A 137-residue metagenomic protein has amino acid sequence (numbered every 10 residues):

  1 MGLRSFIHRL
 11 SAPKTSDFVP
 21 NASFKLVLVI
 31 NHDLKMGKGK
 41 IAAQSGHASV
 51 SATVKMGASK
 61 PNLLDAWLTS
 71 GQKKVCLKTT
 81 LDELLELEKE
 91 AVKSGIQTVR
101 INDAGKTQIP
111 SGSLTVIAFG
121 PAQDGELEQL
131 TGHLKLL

Functional and structural regions predicted by a protein language model:
M1-S23: N-terminal accessory/pre-domain segments preceding catalytic cores
G2-I7, L28-V29, L68-T79, V92-L137: Short basic, glycine-rich beta-strand/loop surfaces that mediate nucleic-acid
V19-S59: Glycine- and Gly-Pro-enriched alpha-helical subdomains that act as flexible, kink-prone "lid/hinge" or packing modules
L34, L81-E83, Q123: Residues that cap or initiate secondary-structure elements
K40, Q44, D82, G125: Conserved active-site and cofactor/substrate-binding residues in soluble primary-metabolism enzymes
G46, S51-D82, K93: Compact, glycine-rich, soluble single-domain proteins
E83-K89: Short amphipathic alpha-helices within nucleic acid-binding modules
